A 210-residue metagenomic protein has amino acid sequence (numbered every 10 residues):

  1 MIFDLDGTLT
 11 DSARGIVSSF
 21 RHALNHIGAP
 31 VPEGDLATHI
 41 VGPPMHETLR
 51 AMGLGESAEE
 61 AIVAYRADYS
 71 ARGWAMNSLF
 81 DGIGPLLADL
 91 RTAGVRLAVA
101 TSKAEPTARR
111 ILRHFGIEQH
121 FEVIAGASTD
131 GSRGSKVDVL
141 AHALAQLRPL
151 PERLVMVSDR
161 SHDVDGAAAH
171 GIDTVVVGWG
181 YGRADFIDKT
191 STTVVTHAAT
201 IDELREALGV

Functional and structural regions predicted by a protein language model:
M1-P85, D89, P106: N-terminal helical cap/lid subdomain that shapes the substrate entry/recognition surface in HAD-like hydrolases
P30, G55, I117-E122, L150: Conserved H-loop
L36, E118-G134: A short, structured active-site edge motif that brings together acidic residues
L86-L112: Substrate-recognition element of Asp-dependent hydrolases with the DxDx(T/V) motif
G116-I124, F186-L208: Structural recognition of alpha->loop->beta junctions
K136-V164: Conserved Lys-Pro-Asp/Glu-containing loop-to-beta segment of HAD-superfamily phosphomonoesterases, centered on
M156-T196: Acidic, Mg2+-coordinating phosphoryl-transfer loop and its flanking beta/alpha structural elements, shared across
